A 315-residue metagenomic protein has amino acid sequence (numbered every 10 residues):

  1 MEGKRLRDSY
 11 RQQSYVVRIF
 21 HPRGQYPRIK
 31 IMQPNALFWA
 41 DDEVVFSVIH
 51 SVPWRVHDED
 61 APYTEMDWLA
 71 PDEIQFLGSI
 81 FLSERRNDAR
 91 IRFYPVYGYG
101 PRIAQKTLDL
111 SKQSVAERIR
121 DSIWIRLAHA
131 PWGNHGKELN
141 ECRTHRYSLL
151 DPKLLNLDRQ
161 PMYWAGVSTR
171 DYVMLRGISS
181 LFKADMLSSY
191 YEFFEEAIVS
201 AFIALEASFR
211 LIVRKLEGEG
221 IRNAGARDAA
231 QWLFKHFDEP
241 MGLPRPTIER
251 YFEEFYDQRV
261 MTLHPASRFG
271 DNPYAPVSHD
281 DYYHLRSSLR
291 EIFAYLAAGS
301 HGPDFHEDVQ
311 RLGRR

Functional and structural regions predicted by a protein language model:
M1-V199, I203, Y283, S287-R315: Charged, non-catalytic interaction/linker regions at domain boundaries that couple catalytic cores to substrate
Y99, E206, R268-F269: Short, solvent-exposed loop/turn segments at secondary-structure junctions
L139, R245-Q310: Charge-enriched, short contiguous segments at helix-coil
R176, E196, L216, Y251-E254 (+1 more regions): Generic detector of ordered secondary-structure context
M186-Y190, R214, H264-R268: General structural signal for alpha-helix termini and helix-helix connectors
V199-R250: Flexible secondary-structure boundary motifs
